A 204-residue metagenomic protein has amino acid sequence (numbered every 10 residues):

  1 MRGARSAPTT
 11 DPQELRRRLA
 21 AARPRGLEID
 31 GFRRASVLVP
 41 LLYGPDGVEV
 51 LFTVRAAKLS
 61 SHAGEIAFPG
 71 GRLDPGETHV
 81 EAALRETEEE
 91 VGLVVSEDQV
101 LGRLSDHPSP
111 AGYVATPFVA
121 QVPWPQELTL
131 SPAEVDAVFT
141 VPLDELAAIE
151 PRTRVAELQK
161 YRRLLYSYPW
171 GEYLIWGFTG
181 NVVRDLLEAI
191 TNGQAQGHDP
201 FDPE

Functional and structural regions predicted by a protein language model:
M1-Q126, V135, A156-L158, R162-E204: N-terminal leader/linker segments that precede catalytic domains of diphosphate-processing enzymes
L130-R162: Amphipathic alpha-helical blocks and their helix-capping loop/short-beta junctions
